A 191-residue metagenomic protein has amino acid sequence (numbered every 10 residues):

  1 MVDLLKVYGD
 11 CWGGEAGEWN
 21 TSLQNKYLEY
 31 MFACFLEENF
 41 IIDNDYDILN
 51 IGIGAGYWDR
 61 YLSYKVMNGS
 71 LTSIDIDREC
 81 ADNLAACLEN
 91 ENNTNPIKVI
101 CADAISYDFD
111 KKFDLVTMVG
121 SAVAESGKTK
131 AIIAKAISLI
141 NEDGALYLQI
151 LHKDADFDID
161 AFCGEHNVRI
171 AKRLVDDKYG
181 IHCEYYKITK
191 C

Functional and structural regions predicted by a protein language model:
L5-M31, N39: Class I SAM-dependent methyltransferase Rossmann-like catalytic core, especially the SAM/SAH-binding loop
A55-M67: Conserved SAM-binding loop of SAM-dependent methyltransferases across substrates and taxa, primarily the Class I
S70-D75: Conserved SAM-binding motif I beta-strand of class I
D77-E79: Conserved SAM/SAH-binding beta-strand->alpha-helix loop
L84-A85: Conserved SAM-binding loop
I105-V116: A short acidic, Gly/Pro-enriched loop at the edge of an enzyme's catalytic core that lines a small-molecule cofactor
A124-K135: A short, conserved alpha-helix within the catalytic core of class I
D143-L151: Conserved beta-strand signature within the Rossmann-like core of class I S-adenosyl-L-methionine
